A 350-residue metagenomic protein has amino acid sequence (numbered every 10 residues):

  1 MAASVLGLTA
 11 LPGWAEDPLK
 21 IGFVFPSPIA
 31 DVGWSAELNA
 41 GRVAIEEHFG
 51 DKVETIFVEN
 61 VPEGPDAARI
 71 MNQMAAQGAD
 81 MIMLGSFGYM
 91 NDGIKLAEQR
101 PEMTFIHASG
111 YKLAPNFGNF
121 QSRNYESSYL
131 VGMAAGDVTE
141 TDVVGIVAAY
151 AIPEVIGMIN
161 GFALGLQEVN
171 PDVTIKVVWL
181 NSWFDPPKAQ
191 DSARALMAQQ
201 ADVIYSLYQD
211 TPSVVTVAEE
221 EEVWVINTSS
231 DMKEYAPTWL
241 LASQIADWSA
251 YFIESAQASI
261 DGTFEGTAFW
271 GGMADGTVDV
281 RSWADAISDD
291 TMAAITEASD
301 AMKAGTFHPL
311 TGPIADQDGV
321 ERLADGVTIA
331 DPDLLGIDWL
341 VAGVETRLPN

Functional and structural regions predicted by a protein language model:
M1-A15: Gram-negative bacterial Sec-dependent N-terminal signal peptides
A15-N350: A residue-level marker of the well-folded mature domains of exported/periplasmic proteins
